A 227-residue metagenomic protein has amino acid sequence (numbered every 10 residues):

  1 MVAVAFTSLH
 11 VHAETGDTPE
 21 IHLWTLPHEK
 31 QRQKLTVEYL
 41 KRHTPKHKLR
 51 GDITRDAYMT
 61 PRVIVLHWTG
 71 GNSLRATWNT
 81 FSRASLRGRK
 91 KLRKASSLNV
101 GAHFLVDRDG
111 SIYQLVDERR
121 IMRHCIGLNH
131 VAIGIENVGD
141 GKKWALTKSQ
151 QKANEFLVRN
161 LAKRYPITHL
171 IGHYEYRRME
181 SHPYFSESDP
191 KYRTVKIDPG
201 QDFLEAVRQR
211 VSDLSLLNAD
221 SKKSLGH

Functional and structural regions predicted by a protein language model:
M1-T7: Bacterial N-terminal signal peptides
L9-H124: N-terminal catalytic cores of peptidoglycan-degrading enzymes
E14-L40, G141-H227: Basic/polar, cationic surfaces and motifs that engage anionic cell-wall and phosphate/carboxylate ligands
D52-T54, G101-A102, G139-K148: Second-shell loop/turn segments in exported
M59, S97, L128, K143-Q151: Solvent-exposed, acidic/flexible segments
T60, V131, S181: Carbohydrate-interacting regions of secretory-pathway proteins
I126-G134: Short coil-to-beta-strand
